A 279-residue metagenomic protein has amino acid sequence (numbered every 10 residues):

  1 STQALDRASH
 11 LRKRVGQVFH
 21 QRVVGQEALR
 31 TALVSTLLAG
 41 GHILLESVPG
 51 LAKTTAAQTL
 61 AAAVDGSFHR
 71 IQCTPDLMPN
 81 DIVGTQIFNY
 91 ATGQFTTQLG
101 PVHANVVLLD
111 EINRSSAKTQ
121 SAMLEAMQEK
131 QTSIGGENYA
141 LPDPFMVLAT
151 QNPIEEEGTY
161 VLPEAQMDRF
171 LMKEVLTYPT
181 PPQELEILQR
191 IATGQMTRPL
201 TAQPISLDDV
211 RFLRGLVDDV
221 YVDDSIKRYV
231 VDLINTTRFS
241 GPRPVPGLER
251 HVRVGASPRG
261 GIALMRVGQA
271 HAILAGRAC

Functional and structural regions predicted by a protein language model:
L5-L51: Pre-Walker A (pre-P-loop) alpha-helix and adjacent loop at the N terminus of AAA/AAA+ ATPase modules, a conserved
T31-S35, F88-L108: Conserved alpha-helical scaffold flanking the Walker A/P-loop in AAA+ ATPase domains
S35-T74: Walker A/P-loop
I43, V107, F145: Conserved beta-strand position immediately N-terminal to the Walker
S47, D110-E111, A122: Walker B catalytic acidic pair
V48, I82, T150: P-loop (Walker A) phosphate-binding loop of NTP-binding proteins
N89-Q94, S115-T119, M127-V220, Q269-L274: Canonical AAA+ ATPase core
Q195-C279: Basic, amphipathic alpha-helical bundle interface domains used for macromolecular binding and assembly
